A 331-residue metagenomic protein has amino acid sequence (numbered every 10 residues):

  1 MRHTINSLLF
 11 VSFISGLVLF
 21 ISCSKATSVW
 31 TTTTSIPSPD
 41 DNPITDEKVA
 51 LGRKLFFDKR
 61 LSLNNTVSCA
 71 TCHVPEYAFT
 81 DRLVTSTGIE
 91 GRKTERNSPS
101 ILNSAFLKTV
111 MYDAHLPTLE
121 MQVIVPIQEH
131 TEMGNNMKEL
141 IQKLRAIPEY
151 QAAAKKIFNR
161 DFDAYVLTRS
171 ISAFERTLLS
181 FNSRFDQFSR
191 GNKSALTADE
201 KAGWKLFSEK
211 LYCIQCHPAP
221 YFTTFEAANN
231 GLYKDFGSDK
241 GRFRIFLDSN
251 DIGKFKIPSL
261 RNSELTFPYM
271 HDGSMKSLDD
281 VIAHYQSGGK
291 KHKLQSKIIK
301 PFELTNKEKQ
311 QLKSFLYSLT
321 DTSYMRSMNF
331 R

Functional and structural regions predicted by a protein language model:
M1-S28: Bacterial Sec-dependent N-terminal signal peptides
F20-R331: Periplasmic c-type cytochrome electron-transfer domains
